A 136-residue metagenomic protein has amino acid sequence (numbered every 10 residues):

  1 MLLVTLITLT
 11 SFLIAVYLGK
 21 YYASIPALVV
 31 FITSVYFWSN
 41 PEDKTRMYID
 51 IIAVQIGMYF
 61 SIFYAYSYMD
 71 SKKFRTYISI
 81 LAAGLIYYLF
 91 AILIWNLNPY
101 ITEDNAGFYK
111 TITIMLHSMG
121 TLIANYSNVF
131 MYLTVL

Functional and structural regions predicted by a protein language model:
M1-L136: Early transmembrane hairpin module of multi-pass membrane proteins
